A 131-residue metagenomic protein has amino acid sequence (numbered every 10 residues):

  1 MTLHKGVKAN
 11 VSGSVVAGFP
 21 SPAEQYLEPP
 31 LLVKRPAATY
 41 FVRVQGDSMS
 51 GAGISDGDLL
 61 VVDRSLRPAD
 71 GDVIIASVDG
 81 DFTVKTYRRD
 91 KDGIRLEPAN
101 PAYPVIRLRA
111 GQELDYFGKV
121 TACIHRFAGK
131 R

Functional and structural regions predicted by a protein language model:
M1-S50, S55, D81-F82, R89 (+5 more regions): Short, positionally conserved secondary-structure boundary motifs
T39, A69-I74: Short, hydrophobic/aromatic-rich segments at coil-to-beta transitions
G57-D58, D72: Structural motif
V61-V62, I75: Hydrophobic beta-strand signal
S65-P68, G80-F82: Short, charged beta-turn/beta-strand-edge "cap" motif at the junction between a beta-strand and an adjacent loop
S77, V84-K85: Compact nucleic-acid interaction/catalytic patches
T86-Y87, P98: Residue-level recognition of conserved beta-strand positions in structured domain cores
